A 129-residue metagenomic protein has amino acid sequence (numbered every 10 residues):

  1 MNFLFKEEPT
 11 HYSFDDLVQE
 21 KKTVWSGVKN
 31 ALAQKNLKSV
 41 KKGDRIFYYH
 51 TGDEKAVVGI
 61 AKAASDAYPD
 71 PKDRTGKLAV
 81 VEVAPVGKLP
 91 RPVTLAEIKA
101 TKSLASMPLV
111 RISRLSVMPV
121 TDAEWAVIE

Functional and structural regions predicted by a protein language model:
M1, K21, K42-D44, V57-G59 (+1 more regions): A generic structural signal for short beta-strands and their flanking turns/coil linkers
M1-H11, D70-E129: Contiguous surface segments at macromolecular interaction interfaces
M1-K42: Compositionally biased, charged N-terminal/linker segments
G27-L32, S65-P69, S103: Short acidic (Asp/Glu) patches
R45-I46, V117: Hydrophobic/aromatic beta-strand segments within beta-rich folds
F47-Y48, K62: Hydrophobic beta-strand signal
Y49-K55: Short, charged beta-turn/beta-strand-edge "cap" motif at the junction between a beta-strand and an adjacent loop
A56-D66: Short beta-strand-centered aromatic/proline hotspots
